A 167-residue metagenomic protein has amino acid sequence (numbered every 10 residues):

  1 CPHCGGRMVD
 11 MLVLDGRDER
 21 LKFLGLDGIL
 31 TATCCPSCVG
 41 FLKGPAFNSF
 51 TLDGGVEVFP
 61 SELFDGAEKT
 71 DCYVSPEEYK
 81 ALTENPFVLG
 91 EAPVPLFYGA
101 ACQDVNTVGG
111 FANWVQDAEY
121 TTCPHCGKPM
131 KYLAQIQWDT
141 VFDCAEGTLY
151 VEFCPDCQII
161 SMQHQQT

Functional and structural regions predicted by a protein language model:
C1-T167: Preference for intrinsically disordered or flexible, low-complexity segments and adjacent hinge/connector residues
